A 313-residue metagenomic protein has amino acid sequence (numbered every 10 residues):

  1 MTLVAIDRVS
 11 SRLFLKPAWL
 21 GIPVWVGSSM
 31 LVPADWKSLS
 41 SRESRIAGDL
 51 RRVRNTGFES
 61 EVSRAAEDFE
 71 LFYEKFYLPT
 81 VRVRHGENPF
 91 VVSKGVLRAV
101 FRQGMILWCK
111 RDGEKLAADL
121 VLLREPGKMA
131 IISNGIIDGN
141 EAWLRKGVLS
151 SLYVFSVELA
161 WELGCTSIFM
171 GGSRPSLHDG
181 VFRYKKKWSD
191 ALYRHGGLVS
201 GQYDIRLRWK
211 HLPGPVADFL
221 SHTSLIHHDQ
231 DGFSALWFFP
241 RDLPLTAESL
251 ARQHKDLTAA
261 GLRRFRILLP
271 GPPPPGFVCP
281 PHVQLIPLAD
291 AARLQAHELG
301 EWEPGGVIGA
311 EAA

Functional and structural regions predicted by a protein language model:
V4: Active-site beta-strand/loop signature of hydrolases that rely on acidic residues for catalysis
D7-L144, P175, I267-G271, P275-E311: A conserved beta-strand-loop-helix scaffold within acyl/acetyltransferase catalytic domains
W19-W36, T166-A313: Active-site/acyl-donor-binding loops of N-acyltransferases
K37-S41, S60-A66, K94-V100, E141-G147 (+4 more regions): Low-complexity, flexible helical/coil segments
L107-K210: Aromatic (often tryptophan-rich) hydrophobic motifs at membrane interfaces
